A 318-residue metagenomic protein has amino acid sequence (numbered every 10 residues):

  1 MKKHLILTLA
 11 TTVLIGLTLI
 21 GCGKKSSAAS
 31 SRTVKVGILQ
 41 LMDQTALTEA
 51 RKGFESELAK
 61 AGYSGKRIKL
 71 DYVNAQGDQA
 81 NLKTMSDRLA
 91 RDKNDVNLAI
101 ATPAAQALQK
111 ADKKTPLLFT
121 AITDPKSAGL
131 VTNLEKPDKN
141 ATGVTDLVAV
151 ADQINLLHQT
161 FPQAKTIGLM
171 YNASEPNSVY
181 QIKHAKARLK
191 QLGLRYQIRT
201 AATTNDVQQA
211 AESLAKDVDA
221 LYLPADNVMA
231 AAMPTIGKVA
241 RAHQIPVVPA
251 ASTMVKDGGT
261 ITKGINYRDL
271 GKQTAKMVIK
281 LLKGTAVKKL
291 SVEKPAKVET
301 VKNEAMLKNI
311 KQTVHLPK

Functional and structural regions predicted by a protein language model:
T18-G21: C-terminal motif of bacterial Sec signal peptides marking the signal peptidase cleavage site
G23-K25: Bacterial signal peptide processing site
T33-E55, A61, D71-A80, S174-E175 (+1 more regions): Extracytoplasmic "Venus flytrap"
F54, T142-L189, S291-M306: An alpha-beta-alpha
K69-R91, T200-L214: Structural motif
Q76-T132, D226-R241, I245: Beta-alpha junction/loop-to-helix N-cap segments that form part of ligand/metal-binding clefts
P125-A164, I265-T285: Hydrophobic alpha-helical segments within soluble ligand-binding/sensing domains
K280-K318: Hinge/cleft segment of the Venus flytrap/periplasmic-binding protein
